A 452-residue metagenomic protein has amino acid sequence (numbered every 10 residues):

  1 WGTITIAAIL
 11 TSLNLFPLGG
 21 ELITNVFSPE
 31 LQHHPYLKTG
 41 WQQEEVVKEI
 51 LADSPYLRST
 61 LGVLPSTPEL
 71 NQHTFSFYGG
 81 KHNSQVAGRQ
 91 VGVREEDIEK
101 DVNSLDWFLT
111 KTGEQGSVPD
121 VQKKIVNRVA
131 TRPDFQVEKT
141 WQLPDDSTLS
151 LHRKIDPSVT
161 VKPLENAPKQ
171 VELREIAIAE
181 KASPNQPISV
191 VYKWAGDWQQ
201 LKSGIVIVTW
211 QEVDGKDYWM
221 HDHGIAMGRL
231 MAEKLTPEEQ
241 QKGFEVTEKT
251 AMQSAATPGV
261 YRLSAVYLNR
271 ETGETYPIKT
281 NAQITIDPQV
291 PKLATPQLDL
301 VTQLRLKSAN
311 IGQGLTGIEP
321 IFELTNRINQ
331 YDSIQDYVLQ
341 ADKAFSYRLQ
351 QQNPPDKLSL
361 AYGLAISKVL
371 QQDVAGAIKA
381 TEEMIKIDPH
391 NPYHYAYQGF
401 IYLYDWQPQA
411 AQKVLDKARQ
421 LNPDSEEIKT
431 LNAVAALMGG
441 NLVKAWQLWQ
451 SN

Functional and structural regions predicted by a protein language model:
T3-D53, P65-T74, N83: Membrane-proximal, lumen/periplasm-facing interface regions of secretory-pathway glyco- and lipid-modifying enzymes
H33-L61, F77-N452: C-terminal luminal/periplasmic domains and tails of membrane-associated envelope-modifying transferases
